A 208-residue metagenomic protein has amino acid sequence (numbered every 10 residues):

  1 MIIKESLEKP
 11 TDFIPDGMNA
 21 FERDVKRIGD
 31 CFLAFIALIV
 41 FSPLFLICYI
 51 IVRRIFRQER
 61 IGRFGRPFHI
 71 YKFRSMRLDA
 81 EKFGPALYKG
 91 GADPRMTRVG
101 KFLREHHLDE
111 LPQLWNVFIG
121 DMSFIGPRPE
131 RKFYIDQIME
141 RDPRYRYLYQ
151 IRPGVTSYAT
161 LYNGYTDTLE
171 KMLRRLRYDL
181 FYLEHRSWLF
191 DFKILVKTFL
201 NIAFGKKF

Functional and structural regions predicted by a protein language model:
I2-L7, F56-R95, T156-L173: Short, glycine-rich, amphipathic interfacial segments at transmembrane boundaries or analogous
K9-D24, G91, R95, E130: Juxtamembrane loop-helix boundary motifs flanking transmembrane segments in multi-pass membrane proteins
F13-A80, N116, W188, K193-F208: A hydrophobic, helix-centered structural microdomain
I14-G17, F21, R146-F208: C-terminal terminal-structure detector
D30, D109-E110, D179, D191: Acidic active-site catalytic centers that drive phospho-/nucleotidyl reactions and related ester hydrolyses
K89-R152, L195-T198, I202: A short, structured surface patch at a secondary-structure boundary
